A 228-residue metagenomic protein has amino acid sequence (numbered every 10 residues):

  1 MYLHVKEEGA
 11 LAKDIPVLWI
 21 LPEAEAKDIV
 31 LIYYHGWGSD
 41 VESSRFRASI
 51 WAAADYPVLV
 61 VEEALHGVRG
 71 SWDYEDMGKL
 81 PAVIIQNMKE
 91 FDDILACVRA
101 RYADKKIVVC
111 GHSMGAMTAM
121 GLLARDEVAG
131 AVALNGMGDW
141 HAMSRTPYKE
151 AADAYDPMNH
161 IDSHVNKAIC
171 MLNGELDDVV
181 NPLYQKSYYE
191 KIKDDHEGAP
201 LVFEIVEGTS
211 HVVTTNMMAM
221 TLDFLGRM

Functional and structural regions predicted by a protein language model:
M1-A24: N-terminal cap/lid segment of alpha/beta-hydrolase-fold proteins
L21-V30, Y56, V165: Proline/glycine-enriched tight loop/beta-turn segments at coil->beta junctions that connect or precede beta-strands
V30-A100: Serine-hydrolase catalytic machinery in alpha/beta-hydrolase-like enzymes
A54, R101-Y102, E127, K193-G198: Short helix-capping segments at alpha-helix termini
I94-K149: Primarily recognizes the serine-hydrolase "nucleophile elbow" in alpha/beta-hydrolase and SGNH/GDSL folds
S113, E175, T209: Residue-level signal for short, function-critical loop segments
H141-H196: The feature captures the conserved acid-bearing segment of alpha/beta-hydrolase catalytic domains
D195-M228: C-terminal catalytic histidine-bearing segment of alpha/beta-hydrolase fold enzymes
